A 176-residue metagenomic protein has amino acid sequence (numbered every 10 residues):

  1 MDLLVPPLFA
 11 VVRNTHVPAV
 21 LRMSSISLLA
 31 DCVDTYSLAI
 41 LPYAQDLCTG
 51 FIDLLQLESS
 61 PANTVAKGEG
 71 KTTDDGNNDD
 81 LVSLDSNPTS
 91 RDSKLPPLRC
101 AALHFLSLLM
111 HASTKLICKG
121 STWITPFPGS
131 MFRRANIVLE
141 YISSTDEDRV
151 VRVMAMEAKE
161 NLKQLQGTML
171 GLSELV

Functional and structural regions predicted by a protein language model:
M1-H16, P42-L84, I124-E147, V176: Amphipathic alpha-helical segments within extended alpha-helical solenoids and repeat-rich scaffolds in large
V11-V12, S25-Y36, F51-L55, K71-D74 (+2 more regions): Hydrophobic residues within the alpha-helices of tandem HEAT/HEAT-like
T15-A19, A39-I40, E58-P61, L116 (+2 more regions): Alpha-solenoid repeat scaffolds
V17-R22, A62-N63, K94, L98 (+1 more regions): Positions within the helices of HEAT/ARM-like alpha-solenoid repeats
L28, C32, Y36-A39, Y43-L47 (+2 more regions): Extended alpha-helical scaffold domains
D85-S93: Extended parallel coiled-coil rod domains
L98-I137: Ankyrin-repeat and related helical/solenoid repeat scaffolds used for protein-protein interactions
A135-V176: Eukaryotic acidic, Ser/Thr-rich intrinsically disordered low-complexity regions
